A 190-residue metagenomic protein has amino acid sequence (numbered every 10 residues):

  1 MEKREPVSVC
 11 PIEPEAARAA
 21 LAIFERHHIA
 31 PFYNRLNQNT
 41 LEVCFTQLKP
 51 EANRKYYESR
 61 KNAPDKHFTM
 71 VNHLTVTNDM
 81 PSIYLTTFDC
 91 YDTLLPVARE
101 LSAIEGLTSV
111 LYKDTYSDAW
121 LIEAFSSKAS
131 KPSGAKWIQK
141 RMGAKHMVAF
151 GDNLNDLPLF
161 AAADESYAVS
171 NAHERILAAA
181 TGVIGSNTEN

Functional and structural regions predicted by a protein language model:
M1-N39, Q139-V148, E165, A180: Cytosolic catalytic headpiece
R4-P6, D118, S170, L177-A178: A generic, residue-level signal for flexible/boundary positions that often mark functional hotspots
P6, T46-L48, E100-L101, A162-E165 (+1 more regions): Short, glycine/charged-enriched secondary-structure capping and boundary segments
V9-E13, A124, K128, G185: Alpha-helix initiation/capping motif
E13, C90-Y91, N153, T188-E189: Short beta->alpha junction loops/turns
I23, H27, N34-V148, L154 (+1 more regions): Conserved acidic, metal-coordinating active-site core of Asp-based, Mg2+-dependent phosphoryl-transfer enzymes
N72, S186-N190: Short, intrinsically disordered, charge-balanced linker/junction segments flanking boundaries in proteins
A135, H146-N187: Acidic, Mg2+-coordinating phosphoryl-transfer loop and its flanking beta/alpha structural elements, shared across
